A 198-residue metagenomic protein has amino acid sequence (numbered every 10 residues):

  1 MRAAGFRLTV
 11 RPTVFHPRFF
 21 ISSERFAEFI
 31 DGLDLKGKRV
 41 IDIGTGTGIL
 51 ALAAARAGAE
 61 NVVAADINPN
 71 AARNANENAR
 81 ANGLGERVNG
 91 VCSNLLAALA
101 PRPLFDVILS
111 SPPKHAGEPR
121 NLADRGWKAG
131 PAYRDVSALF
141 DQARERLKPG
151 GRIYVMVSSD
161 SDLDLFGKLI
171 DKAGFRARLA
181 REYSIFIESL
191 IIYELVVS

Functional and structural regions predicted by a protein language model:
M1-R39, I43-A55, N74, I187-L195: SAM-dependent Rossmann-like transferase core, predominantly class I methyltransferases with a strong bias toward
V10, V91-S93, R181: Short loop/edge segments at beta-strand edges and connector loops that shape dinucleotide/nucleotide cofactor-binding
A27-P101, V107-G117: Conserved SAM/SAH cofactor-binding pocket of Class I
P103, S110-A138: Mobile active-site "lid"/loop adjacent to the S-adenosyl-L-methionine
P113, V157-S159: Short strand-turn motif at the edge of the Rossmann-like AdoMet-binding core
V136-P149: A short glycine-rich, Lys/Arg-flanked "PGG" loop and its adjoining helix->strand segment in the class I
G151-M156: Conserved beta-strand signature within the Rossmann-like core of class I S-adenosyl-L-methionine
S159-S198: Class I S-adenosyl-L-methionine
